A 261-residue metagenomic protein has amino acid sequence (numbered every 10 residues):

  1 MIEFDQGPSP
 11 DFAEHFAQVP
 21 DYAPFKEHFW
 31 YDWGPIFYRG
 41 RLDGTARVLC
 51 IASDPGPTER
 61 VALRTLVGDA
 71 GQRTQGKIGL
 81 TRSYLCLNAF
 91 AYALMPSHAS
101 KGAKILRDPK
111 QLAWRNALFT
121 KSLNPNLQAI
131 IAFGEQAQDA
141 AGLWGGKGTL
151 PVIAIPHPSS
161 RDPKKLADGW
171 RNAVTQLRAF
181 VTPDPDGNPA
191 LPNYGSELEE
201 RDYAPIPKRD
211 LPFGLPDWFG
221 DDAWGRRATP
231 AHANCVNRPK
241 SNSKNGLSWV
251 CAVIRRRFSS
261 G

Functional and structural regions predicted by a protein language model:
M1-L177, P189-P192, R209, L215-D217 (+4 more regions): A polyanion-binding, active-site-adjacent surface
T182-E200: A charged, well-structured terminal subsegment
